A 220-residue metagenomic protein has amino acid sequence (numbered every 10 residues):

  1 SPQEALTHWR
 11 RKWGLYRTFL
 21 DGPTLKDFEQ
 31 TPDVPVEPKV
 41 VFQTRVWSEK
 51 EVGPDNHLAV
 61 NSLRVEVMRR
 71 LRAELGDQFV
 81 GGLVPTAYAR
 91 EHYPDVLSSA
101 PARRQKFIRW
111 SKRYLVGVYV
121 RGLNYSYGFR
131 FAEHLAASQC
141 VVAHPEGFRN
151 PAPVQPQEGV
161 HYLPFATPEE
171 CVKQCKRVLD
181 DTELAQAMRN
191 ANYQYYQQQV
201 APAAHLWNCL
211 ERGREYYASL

Functional and structural regions predicted by a protein language model:
S1-G128, V142-V154, E158: Nucleotide-sugar donor-binding catalytic core of glycosyltransferases
Y93-S98, F107-L220: Catalytic binding pocket for nucleotide-activated donors in carbohydrate/polymer assembly enzymes
